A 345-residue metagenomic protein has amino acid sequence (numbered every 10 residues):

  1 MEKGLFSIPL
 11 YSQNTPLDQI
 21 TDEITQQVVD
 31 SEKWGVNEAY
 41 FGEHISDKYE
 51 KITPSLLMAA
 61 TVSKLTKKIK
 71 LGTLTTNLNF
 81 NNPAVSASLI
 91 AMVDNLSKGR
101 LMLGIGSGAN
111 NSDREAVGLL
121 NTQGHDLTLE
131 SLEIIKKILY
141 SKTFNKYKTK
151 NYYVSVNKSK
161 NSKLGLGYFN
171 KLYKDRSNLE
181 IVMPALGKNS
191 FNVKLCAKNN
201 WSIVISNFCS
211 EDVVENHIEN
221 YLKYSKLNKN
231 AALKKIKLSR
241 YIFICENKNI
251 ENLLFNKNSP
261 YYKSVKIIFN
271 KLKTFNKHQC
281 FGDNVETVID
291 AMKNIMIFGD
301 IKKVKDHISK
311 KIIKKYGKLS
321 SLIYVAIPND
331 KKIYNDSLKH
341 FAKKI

Functional and structural regions predicted by a protein language model:
M1-L71, L179: N-terminal beta1-alpha1-beta2 module of alpha/beta enzyme domains
K3-S7, A39-F41, L71-L74, L101-I105 (+4 more regions): Hydrophobic faces of well-ordered beta-strands that scaffold small-molecule active sites in alpha/beta enzyme cores
S7-D22, T76-A84, N178-K188, M292-K302: Active-site mouth loops of central-metabolism enzymes
D18-D30, L186-K194, K303-I312: Short, acidic/polar
W34, L96, N199, K314-G317: Structural motif
E43, V62, V93, I135 (+3 more regions): Conserved, mostly hydrophobic/aromatic
V85-N199: Internal, glycine-rich beta/alpha segment that forms the wall or movable "lid" of small-molecule/cofactor binding
H125-F169, D212-L319: An alpha-helical appendage that flanks or caps ligand/catalytic pockets
